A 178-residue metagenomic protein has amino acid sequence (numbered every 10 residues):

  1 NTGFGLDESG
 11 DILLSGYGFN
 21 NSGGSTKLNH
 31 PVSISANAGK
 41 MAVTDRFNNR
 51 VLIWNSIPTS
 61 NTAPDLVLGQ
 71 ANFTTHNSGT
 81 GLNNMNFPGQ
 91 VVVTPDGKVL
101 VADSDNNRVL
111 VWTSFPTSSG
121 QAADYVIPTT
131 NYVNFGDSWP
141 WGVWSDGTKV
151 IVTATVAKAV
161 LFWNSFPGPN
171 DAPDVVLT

Functional and structural regions predicted by a protein language model:
N1-I34, I57-G89, F115-W144, F166-T178: Gly/Pro-rich loop segments of beta-rich domains
F4, A36, R46, L82 (+2 more regions): Serine/threonine-rich, low-complexity intrinsically disordered segments
G10, N48, G97, G147-T148 (+1 more regions): Intrinsic-disorder/low-complexity loop/linker signature
P31, P88, D96, N106 (+3 more regions): Extracellular structured ligand-interaction cores
A36-G39, V93-D96, S145-G147: Residue-level detector of Asp-centered blade-edge/turn motifs that repeat once per structural unit in beta-propeller
K40-V43, K98-L100, K149-V152: Conserved beta-propeller blade signature
R46-F47, S56, S104-D105, S114 (+2 more regions): Short loop/turn segments immediately following the C-termini of beta-strands
N49-V51, N107-V109, K158-V160: Structural signal for beta-propeller blades
